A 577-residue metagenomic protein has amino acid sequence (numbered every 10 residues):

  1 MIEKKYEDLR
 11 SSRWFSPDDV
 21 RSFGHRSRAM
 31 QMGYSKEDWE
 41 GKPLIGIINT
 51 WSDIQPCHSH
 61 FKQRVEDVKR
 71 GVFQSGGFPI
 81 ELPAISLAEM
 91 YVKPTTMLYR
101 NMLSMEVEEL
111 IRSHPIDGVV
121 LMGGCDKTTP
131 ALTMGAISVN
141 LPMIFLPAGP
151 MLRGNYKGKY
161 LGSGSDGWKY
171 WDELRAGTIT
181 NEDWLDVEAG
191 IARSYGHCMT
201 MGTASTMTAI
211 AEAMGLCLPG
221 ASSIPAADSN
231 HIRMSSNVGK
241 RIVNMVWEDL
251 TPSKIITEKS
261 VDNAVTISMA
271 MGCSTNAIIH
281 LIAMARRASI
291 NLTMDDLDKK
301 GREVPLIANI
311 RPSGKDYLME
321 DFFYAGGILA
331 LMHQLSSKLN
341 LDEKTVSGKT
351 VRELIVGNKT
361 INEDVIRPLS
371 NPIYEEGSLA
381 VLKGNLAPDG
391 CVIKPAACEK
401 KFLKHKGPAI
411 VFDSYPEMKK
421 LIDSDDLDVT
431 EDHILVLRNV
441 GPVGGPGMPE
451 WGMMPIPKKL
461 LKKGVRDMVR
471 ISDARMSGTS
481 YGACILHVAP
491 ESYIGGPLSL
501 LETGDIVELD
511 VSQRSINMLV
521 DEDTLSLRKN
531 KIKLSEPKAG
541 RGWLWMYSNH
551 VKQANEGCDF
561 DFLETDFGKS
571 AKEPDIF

Functional and structural regions predicted by a protein language model:
M1-D53, C57-S59, R64-I85, M90 (+5 more regions): Catalytic or ion-coupling anion/metal-binding cores of large enzyme and transporter domains
M102-H114: Short, well-structured alpha-helical segments in soluble
I111-L132, M143-A148: A short, small-residue-rich loop immediately preceding and capping a beta-strand
